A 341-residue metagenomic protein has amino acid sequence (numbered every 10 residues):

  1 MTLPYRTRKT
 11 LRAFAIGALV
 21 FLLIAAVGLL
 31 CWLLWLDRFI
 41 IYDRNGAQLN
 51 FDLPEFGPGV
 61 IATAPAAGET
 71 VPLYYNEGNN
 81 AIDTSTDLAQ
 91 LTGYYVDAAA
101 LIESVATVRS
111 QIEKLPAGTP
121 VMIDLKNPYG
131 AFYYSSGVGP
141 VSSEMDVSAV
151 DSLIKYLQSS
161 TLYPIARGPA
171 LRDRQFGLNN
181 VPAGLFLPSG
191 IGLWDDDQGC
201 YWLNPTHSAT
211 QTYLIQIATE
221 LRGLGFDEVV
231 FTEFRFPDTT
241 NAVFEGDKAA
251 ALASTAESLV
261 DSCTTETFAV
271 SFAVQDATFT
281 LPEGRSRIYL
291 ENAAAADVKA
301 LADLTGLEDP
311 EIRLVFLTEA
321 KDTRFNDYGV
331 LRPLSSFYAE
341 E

Functional and structural regions predicted by a protein language model:
M1-A13: N-terminal Lys/Arg-rich, disordered targeting/topogenic segments
A15-W32: Hydrophobic membrane-insertion alpha-helices, especially the h-region of bacterial N-terminal signal peptides
W32-R44, N50, R285-E341: Substrate-binding cleft of secreted/luminal carbohydrate-active enzymes
E69, Y74-E77, D83, N127-P169 (+1 more regions): Aromatic-lined substrate-binding rim segments of carbohydrate-active enzymes
I82-A99, L171-T219: Active-site-adjacent "subsite" loops/lids of carbohydrate-active enzymes
Y95, Y163-D173, V230-F231, A249-G284 (+2 more regions): Aromatic-lined carbohydrate-recognition surfaces of secreted/lumenal glycan-active proteins
A106-A131, E220-T232, G284-Y289: Catalytic domains of carbohydrate-active enzymes, especially glycoside hydrolases
P120, M145-W194: Glycine-rich, aromatic-flanked loop segments that form ligand/cofactor-binding clefts across common enzyme folds
